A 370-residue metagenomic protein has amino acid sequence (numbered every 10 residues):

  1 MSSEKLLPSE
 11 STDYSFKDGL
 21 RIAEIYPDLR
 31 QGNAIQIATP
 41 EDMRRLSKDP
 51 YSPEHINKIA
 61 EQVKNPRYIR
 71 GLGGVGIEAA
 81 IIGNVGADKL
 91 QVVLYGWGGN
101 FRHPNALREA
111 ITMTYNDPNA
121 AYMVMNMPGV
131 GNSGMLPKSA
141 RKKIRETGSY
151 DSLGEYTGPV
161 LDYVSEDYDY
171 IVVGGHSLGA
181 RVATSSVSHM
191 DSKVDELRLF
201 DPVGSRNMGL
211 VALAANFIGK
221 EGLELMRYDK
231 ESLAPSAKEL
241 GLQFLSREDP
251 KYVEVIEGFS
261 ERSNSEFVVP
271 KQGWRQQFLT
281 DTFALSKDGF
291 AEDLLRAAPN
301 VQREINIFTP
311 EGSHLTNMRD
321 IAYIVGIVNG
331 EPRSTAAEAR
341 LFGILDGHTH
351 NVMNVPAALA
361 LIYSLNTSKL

Functional and structural regions predicted by a protein language model:
W97-I111: The serine-hydrolase catalytic nucleophile loop
T114-K138: Conserved alpha/beta-hydrolase
Y150-I171: Conserved acidic catalytic loop of the alpha/beta-hydrolase fold
G175-A183: Gly/Ala-rich beta-loop-alpha elbow adjacent to hydrolase catalytic centers
S188, L197-Y228: Flexible "cap/lid" loop of the alpha/beta hydrolase fold
A214-R296, Q302-F308, G312: Alpha/beta-hydrolase
H314-Y323: Conserved alpha/beta-hydrolase "acid-adjacent" motif
G343-L359: Catalytic histidine-centered segment of alpha/beta-hydrolase-like enzymes
